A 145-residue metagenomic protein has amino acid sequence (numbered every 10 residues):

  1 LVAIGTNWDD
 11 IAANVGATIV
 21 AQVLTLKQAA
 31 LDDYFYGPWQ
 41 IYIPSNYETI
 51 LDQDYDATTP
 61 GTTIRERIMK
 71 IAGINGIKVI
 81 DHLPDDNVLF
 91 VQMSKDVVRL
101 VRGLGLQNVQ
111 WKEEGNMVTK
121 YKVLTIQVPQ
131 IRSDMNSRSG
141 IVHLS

Functional and structural regions predicted by a protein language model:
L1-N7, A30-I43, E114-V128: Long, contiguous amphipathic alpha-helices that act as assembly "spine/axial" helices in icosahedral shell and virion
L1-T25: Alpha-helical scaffold segments that mediate packing/assembly in large oligomeric complexes
D9-A12, Q40, L89: Intrinsic disorder/low-complexity detector
G16-I19, Y34, G61: Hydrophobic alpha-helical segments and helix-packing faces
V20-L31, I64: Short secondary-structure capping micro-motifs at structural edges
A29, D33, I71-I74: Surface-exposed polar/charged interaction patches
I43-Y47, M93: Structural motif
D52-S145: Sequence/fold signature of self-assembling virion shell proteins
